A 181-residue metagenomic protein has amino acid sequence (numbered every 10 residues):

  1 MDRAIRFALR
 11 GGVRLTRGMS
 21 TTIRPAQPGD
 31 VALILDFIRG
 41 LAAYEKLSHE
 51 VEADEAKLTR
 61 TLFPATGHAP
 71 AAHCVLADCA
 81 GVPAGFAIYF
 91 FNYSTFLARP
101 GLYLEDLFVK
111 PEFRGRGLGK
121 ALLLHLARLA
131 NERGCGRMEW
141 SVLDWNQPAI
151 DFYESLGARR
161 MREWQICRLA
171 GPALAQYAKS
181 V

Functional and structural regions predicted by a protein language model:
T22-I34: A short beta-loop-alpha structural element at the N-terminal edge of CoA-dependent acyl/N-acetyltransferase catalytic
L35-T61: Conserved GNAT-fold acetyl-CoA-binding loop/helix
R60-L76, Y103: A short helix-loop-beta-strand connector motif used in the catalytic cores of GNAT acetyltransferases and, in some
L76, V82-F90: Conserved beta-strand in the GNAT
V109, G115-R128, S155: Conserved acetyl-CoA-binding loop-helix of GNAT-fold acetyltransferases
A127, C135, E154-E163: Conserved acetyl-CoA-binding loop of GNAT-fold acetyltransferases
N131-S141: Conserved GNAT acetyl-CoA-binding A-motif
W140-A149, R168-P172: Conserved beta-strand-loop-alpha-helix junction that forms the acyl-donor binding cleft
